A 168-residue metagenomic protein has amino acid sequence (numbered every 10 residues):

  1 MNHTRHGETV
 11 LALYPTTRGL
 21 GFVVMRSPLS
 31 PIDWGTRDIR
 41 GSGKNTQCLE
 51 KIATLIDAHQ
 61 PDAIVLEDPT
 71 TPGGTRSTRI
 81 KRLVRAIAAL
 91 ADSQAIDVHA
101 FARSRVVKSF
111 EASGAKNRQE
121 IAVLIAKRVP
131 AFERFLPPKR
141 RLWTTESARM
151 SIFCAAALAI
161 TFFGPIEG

Functional and structural regions predicted by a protein language model:
M1-G168: Phosphate- and other anionic-substrate recognition elements at nucleic-acid/protein interfaces
